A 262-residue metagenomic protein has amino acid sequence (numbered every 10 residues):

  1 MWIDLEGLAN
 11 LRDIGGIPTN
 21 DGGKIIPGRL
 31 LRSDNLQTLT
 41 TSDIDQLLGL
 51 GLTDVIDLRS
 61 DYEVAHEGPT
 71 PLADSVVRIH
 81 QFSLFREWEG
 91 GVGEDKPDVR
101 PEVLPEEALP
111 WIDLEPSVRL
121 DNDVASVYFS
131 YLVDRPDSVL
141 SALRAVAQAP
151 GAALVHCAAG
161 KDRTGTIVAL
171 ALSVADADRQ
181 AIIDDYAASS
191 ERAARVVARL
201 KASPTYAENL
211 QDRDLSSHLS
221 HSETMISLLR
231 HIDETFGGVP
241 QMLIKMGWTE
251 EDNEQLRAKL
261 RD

Functional and structural regions predicted by a protein language model:
M1-L154, I167-D262: Cys-dependent protein tyrosine phosphatase-like superfamily
A159, R163-T164: Ser/Thr-glycine-rich phosphate-binding loops at phosphate-binding pockets of nucleotides, nucleotide cofactors
